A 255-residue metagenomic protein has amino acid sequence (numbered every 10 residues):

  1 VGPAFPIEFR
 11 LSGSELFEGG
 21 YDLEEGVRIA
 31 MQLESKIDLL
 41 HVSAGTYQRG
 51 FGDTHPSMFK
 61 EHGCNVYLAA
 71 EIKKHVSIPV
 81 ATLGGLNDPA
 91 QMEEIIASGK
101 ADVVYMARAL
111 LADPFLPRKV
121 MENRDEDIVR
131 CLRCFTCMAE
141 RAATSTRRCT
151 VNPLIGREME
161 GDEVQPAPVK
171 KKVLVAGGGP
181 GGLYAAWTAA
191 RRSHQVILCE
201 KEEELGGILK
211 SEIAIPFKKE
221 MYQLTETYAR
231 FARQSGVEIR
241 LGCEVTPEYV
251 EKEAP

Functional and structural regions predicted by a protein language model:
V1-A176, P180, Y184-Q195, E204 (+1 more regions): Flavin-dependent oxidoreductase catalytic cores
I155-M159, V237-C243: Short gly/ser/thr-rich secondary-structure transition/capping motifs
V175-L241: Beta1-alpha1 glycine-rich phosphate/pyrophosphate-binding loop at the start of Rossmann-like nucleotide-binding domains
R240-E253: A conserved short coil-to-beta-strand element within the FAD-binding core of flavoproteins
